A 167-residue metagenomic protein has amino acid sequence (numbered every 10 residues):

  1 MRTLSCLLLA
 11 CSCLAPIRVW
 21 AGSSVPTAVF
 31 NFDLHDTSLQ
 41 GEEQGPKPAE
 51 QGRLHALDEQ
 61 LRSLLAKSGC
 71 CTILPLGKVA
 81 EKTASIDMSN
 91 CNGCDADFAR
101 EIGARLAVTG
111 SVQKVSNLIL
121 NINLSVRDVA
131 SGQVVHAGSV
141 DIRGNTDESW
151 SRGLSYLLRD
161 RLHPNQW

Functional and structural regions predicted by a protein language model:
M1-L4: Positively charged n-region of N-terminal signal peptides that target proteins for export
L8-L9, V19: Cleavable N-terminal signal peptides
S12-C13: Hydrophobic alpha-helical transmembrane segments of integral membrane proteins, especially lipid-exposed positions
A21-L39, A56-E59, L64-G69, A96-E101 (+2 more regions): C-terminal/domain-edge helix-coil "capping" segments
S38-G45, S85: Short acidic, glycine/proline-rich loop/turn micro-motifs
E42-A56: Glycine- and acidic-residue-enriched helix-capping/strand-helix junction motifs
A66-T109: Short, solvent-exposed, polar/charged sequence segments at loop or secondary-structure edges
